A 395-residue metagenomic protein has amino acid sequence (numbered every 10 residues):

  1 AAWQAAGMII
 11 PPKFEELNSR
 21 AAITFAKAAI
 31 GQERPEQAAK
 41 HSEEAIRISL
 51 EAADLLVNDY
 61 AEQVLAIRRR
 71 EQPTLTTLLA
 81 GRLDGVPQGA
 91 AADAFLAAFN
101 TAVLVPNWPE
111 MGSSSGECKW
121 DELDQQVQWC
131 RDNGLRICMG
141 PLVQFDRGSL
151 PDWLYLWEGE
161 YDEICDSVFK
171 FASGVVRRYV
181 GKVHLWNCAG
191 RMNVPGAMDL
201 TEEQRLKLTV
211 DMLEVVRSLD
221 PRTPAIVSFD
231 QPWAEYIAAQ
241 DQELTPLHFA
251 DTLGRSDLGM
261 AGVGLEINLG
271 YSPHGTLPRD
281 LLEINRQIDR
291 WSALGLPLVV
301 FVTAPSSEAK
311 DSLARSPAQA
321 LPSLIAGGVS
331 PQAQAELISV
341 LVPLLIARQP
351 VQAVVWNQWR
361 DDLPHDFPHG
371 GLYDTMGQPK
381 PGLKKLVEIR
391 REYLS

Functional and structural regions predicted by a protein language model:
A1-P87, A92-A97, S395: Mature N-terminal, pre-catalytic/accessory segment of carbohydrate-active enzymes
Q72-D132: Domain-scale macromolecular recognition modules
L75-D84, L185-C188, L208-L244, L296-A309 (+1 more regions): Aromatic-lined carbohydrate-recognition surfaces of secreted/lumenal glycan-active proteins
L83-A97, E122-L123, C165-R177, A239-L253 (+2 more regions): Short, acidic/polar
A90-F99, D121-R136, V175-G181, R217-D220 (+3 more regions): Acidic (Asp/Glu)-rich catalytic clusters
T101-S113, D124-A234, P305-D311: Substrate-binding cleft and catalytic face of glycoside hydrolase catalytic domains, especially the flexible beta-alpha
R178, M192, A197-D211, V215-L219 (+3 more regions): Aromatic-rich peripheral "rim/lid" segments of glycoside hydrolase catalytic domains that contact and position glycan
V227, Q231-G264, D311-S316, P364-H365: Substrate-binding cleft/loops of secretory-pathway carbohydrate-active enzymes
